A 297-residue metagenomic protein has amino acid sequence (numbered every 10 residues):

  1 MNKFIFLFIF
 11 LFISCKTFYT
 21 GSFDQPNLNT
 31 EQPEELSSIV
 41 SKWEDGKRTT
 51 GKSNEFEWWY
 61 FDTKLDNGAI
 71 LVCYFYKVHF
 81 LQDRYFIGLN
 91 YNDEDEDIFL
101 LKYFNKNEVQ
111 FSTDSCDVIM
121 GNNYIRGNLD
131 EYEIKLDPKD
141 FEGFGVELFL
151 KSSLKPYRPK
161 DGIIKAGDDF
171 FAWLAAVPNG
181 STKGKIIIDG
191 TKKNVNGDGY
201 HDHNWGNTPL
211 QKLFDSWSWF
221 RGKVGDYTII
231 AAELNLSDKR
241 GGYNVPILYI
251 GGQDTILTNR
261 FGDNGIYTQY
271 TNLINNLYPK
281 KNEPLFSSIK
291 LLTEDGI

Functional and structural regions predicted by a protein language model:
F4-I13: Sec-dependent N-terminal signal peptides
T17-I297: Structured soluble/peripheral alpha/beta segments that form catalytic or ligand/cofactor-binding pockets
